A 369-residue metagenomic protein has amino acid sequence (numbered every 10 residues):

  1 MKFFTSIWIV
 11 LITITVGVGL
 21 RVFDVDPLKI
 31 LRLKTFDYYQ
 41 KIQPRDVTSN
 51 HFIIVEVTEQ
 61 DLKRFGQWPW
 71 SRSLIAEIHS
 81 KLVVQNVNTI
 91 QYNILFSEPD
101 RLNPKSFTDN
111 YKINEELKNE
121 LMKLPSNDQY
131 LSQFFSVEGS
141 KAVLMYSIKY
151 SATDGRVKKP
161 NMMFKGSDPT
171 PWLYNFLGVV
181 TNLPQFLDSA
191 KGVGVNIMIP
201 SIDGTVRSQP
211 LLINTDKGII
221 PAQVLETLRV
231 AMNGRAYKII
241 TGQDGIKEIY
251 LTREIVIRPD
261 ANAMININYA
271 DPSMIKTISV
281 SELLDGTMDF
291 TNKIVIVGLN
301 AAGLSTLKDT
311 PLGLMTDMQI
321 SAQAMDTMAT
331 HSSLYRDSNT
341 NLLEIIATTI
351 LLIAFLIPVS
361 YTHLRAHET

Functional and structural regions predicted by a protein language model:
K2-E248, F290-L356: Non-transmembrane functional regions of envelope-associated proteins
I94, F186-S189, S273-S281, R365: Hydrophobic transmembrane alpha-helix bundles
I239-G286: Substrate-access "cap/lid" subdomains that shape and gate the entrance to catalytic or ligand-binding pockets
P358-S360: Structural signal for the C-terminal ends of transmembrane alpha-helices and the immediately following loop
T362-T369: Conserved small/polar residues in nucleotide/adenosyl-binding loops
